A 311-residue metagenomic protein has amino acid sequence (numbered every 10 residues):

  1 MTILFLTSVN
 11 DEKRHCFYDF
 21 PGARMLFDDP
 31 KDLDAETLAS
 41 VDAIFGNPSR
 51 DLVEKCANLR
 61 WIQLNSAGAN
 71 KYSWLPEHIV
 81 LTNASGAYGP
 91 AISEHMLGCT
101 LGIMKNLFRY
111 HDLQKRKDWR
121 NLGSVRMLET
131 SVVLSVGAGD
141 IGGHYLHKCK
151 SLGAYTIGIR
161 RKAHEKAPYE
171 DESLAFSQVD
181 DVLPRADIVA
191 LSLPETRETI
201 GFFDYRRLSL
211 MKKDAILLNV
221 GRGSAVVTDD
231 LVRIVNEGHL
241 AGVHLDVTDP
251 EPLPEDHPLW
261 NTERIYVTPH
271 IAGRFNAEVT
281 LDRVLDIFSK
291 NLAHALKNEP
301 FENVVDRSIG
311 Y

Functional and structural regions predicted by a protein language model:
M1-V41, D181: N-terminal glycine-/charge-rich "phosphate-binding" loop or analogous flexible N-terminal tail
R14-F20, D34-L38, L52-A57, K71-H78 (+2 more regions): Short loop/helix-cap segments at secondary-structure boundaries that form the rim of catalytic
D28-T37, R50-E54, E170-R185: Short acidic low-complexity segments
A39-Q114, L122: Phosphate/diphosphate ligand-binding glycine-rich loop within oxidoreductases
Y110-H144: Glycine-rich NAD(P)-binding loop of Rossmann-like domains
S151-Y169: NAD(P)-binding Rossmann-fold cofactor-contacting core
A163-P258: Rossmann-like adenosine-cofactor binding region
D214, V220-Y311: Rossmann-like dinucleotide-binding domain for NAD(H)/NADP(H)
